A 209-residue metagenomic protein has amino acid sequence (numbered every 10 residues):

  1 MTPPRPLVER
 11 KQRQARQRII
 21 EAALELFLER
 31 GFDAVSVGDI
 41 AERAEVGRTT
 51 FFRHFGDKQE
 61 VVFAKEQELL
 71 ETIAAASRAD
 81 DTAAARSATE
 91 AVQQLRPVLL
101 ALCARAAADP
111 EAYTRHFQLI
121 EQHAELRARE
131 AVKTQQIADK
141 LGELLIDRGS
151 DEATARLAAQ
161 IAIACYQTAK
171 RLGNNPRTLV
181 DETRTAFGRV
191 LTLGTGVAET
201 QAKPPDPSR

Functional and structural regions predicted by a protein language model:
M1-Q14, G194-R209: N-terminal intrinsically disordered/low-complexity leader segments
M1-R30, A34-V46, F63: Basic, helix-initiating cap at the start of DNA-binding domains
E42, G56-D57: Residue-level detection of the helix-turn-helix DNA-binding "recognition helix"
V46-F55: Short hydrophobic/aromatic patch on the recognition helix
Q59-L69, A76: Alpha-helical DNA-contacting segments of helix-turn-helix folds
E71-H116: Hydrophobic alpha-helical connector segments
E121-R148, A153-Q160: Amphipathic alpha-helical packing segments from all-alpha helical-bundle domains
D147-V190, Q201, P205-R209: Hydrophobic/aromatic-rich alpha-helical bundle segments in the mid-to-C-terminal region
